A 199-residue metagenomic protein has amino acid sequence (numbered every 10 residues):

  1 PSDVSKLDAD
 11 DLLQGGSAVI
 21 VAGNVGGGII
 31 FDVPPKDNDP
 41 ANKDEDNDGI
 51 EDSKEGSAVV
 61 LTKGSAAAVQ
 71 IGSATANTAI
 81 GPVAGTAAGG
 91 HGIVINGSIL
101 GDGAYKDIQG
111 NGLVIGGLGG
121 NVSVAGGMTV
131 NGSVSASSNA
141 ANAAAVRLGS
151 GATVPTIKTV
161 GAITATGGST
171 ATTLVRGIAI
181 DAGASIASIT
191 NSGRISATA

Functional and structural regions predicted by a protein language model:
P1-A199: Surface-exposed loop/turn motifs in large extracellular/passenger domains
